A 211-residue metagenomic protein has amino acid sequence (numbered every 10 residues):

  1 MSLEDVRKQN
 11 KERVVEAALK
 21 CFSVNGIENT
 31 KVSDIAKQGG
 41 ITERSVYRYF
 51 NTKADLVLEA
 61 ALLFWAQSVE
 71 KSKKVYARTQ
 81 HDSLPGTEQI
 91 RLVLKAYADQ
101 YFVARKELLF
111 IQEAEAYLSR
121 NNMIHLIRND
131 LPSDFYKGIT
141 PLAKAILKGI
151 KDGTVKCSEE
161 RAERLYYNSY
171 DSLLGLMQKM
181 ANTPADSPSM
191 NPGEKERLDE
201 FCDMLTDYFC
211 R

Functional and structural regions predicted by a protein language model:
M1-Q9, Q80: N-terminal intrinsically disordered/low-complexity leader segments
S2, R13, A17, C21-E59 (+1 more regions): Helix-turn-helix
R7, K11, V57, A61 (+4 more regions): Amphipathic, non-transmembrane alpha-helical scaffold segments
V24-E28, A104, D152: Short coil/turn segments at alpha/beta junctions that flank glycine-rich nucleotide-binding fingerprints
E59, K74-E107, A162-S169, K195-L198: Hydrophobic alpha-helical connector segments
V69, K73, E88, N121-D152 (+2 more regions): Amphipathic alpha-helical packing segments from all-alpha helical-bundle domains
A96-D99, T140, K144-D152, Y167-R211: C-terminal peripheral helix-coil segments that are non-catalytic and often amphipathic
Q100-L126, Q178-A185: Amphipathic alpha-helical segments used for helix-helix packing
